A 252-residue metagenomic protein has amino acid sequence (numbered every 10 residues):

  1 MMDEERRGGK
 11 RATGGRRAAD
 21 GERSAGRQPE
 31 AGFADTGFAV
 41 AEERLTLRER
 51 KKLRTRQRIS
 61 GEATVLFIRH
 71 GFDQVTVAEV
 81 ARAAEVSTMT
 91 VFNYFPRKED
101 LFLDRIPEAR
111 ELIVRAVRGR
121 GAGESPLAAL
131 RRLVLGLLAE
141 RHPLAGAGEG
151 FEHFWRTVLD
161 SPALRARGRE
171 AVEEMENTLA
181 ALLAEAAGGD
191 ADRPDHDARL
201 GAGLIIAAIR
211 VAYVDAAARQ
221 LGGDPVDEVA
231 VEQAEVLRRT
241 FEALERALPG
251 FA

Functional and structural regions predicted by a protein language model:
M1-R17, G26-V86, L103: Basic, helix-initiating cap at the start of DNA-binding domains
M1-R23, R27, A31-A39, A181 (+2 more regions): C-terminal peripheral helix-coil segments that are non-catalytic and often amphipathic
I59, R97-F102, L112-I113: Short amphipathic alpha-helical segment with a characteristic S/N-K-E followed by hydrophobic residues
I59-F67, I113, L130, G168: Short hydrophobic clusters on alpha-helical segments that form packing/core surfaces in small helical domains
D73-Q74, E99-D100, E108: Residue-level preference for short helical/loop micro-motifs built around acidic side chains
S87-F95: Short hydrophobic/aromatic patch on the recognition helix
E111-F154: Hydrophobic alpha-helical connector segments
P162-G188, H196-L200: Amphipathic alpha-helical packing segments from all-alpha helical-bundle domains
